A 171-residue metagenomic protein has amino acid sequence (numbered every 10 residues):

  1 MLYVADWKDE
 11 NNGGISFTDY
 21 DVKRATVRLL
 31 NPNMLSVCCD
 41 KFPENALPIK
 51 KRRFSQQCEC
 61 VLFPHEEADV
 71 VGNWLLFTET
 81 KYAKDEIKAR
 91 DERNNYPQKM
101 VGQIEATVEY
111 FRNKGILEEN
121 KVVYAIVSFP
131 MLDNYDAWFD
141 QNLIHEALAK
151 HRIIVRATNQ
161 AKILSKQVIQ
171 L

Functional and structural regions predicted by a protein language model:
M1-S55: Basic, amphipathic N-terminal segments that precede the first structured/catalytic domain
R52, A83-I87, L132-D136: Short acidic, S/G/P-rich loop/turn micro-motifs used as interaction or catalytic elements
Q56-P64: Short acidic loop-to-beta-strand element that houses the catalytic metal-binding Asp/Glu of nuclease active sites
C60, W74-D85: Conserved catalytic cores of phosphodiester-cleaving nucleases, focusing on short active-site segments
A68-V70: Phosphate/adenylate-binding glycine loop and adjacent helical scaffold
F77-T80, I126-P130: Conserved beta-strand segments of the P-loop GTPase G domain that flank and frequently precede/overlap
D91-F129: Catalytic cores of nucleic-acid endonucleases
V127-L171: Short, low-complexity, polybasic intrinsically disordered segments
